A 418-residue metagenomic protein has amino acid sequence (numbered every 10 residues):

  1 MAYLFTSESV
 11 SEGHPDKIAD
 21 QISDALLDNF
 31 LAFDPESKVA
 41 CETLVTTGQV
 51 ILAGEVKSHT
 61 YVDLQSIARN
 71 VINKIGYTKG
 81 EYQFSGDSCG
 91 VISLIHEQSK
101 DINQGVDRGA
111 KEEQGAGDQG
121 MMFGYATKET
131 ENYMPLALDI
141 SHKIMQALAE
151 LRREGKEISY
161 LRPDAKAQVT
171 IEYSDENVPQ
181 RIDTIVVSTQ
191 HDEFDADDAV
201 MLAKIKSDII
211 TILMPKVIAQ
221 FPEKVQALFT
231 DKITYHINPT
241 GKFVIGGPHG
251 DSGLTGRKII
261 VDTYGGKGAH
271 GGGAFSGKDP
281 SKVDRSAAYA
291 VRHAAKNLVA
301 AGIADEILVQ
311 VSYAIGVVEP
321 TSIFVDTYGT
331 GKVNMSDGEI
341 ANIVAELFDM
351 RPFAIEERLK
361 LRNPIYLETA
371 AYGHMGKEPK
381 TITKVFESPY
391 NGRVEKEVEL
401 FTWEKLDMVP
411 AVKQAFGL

Functional and structural regions predicted by a protein language model:
M1-A40, G155, V409: N-terminal, positively charged regions that mediate nucleic acid binding
T6, S66, N73-I245, G376-K380 (+1 more regions): Glycine-rich, mobile lid/loop segments that gate access to catalytic sites or pores
E8-V10, H14-A19, Q114-T130, V244-A269 (+2 more regions): Conserved phosphate/anionic-ligand binding catalytic regions in large, soluble enzymes, centered on
E12-L31, E129-E150, K278-G302: Alpha-helical support elements that line or immediately flank enzyme active sites and cofactor-binding pockets
S37-C41, A165-I171, I233-I237, I303-A314: A short glycine-rich, hydrophobically flanked beta-strand micro-motif that places a catalytic Asp/Glu for divalent metal
V39-S58, I315-E319: Short, charge-patterned binding micro-sites
T46, E306, Y313-L418: Internal helix-turn-beta structural module
A196-A300: Glycine-rich anion/phosphate-binding loop at the beta-strand->alpha-helix junction
